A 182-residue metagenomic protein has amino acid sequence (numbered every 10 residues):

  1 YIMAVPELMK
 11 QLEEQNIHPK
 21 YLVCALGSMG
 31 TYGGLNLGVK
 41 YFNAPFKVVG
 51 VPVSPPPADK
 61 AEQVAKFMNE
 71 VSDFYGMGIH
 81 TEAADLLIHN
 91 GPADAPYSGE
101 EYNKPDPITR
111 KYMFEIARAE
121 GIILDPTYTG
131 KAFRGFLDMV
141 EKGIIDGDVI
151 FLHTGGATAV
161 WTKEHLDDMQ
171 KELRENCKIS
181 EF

Functional and structural regions predicted by a protein language model:
Y1-L87, H153-F182: Glycine-rich phosphate/pyrophosphate-binding loop at beta-loop-alpha junctions
C24, I123-P126, F151: General beta-strand structural signal in soluble alpha/beta enzymes
A83-D146: Active-site-adjacent helical/loop segments in soluble small-molecule enzymes
I145-H153: C-terminal capping/lid region of NAD(P)-dependent oxidoreductase domains
